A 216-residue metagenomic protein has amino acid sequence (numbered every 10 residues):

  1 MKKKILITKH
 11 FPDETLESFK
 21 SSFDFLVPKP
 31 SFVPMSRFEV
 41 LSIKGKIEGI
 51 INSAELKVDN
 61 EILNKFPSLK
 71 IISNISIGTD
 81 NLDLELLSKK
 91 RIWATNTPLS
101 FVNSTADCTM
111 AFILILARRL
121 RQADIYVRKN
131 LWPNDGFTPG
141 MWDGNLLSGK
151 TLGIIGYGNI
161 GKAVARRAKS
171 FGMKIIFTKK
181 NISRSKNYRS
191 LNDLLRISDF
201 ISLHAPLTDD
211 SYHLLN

Functional and structural regions predicted by a protein language model:
M1-T95, L194-R196: An N-terminal-biased, well-structured beta-alpha scaffold segment characteristic of Rossmann-like dinucleotide-binding
D24-F25, W93, I115, R119 (+1 more regions): Residue-level detector of anion-binding/catalytic polar loops
P30-M35, S53-A54, L131-P139, N181-Y188 (+1 more regions): Short gly/ser/thr-rich secondary-structure transition/capping motifs
E48, V58-I62, K174, K180-N216: Rossmann-like adenosine-cofactor binding region
W93-L99, Y188-L191: Short beta-strand elements at the ligand-binding edges of bilobed clamshell
P98-T151, A163-R166: Phosphate-binding beta-alpha-beta segment of Rossmann-like dinucleotide-binding domains, i.e., the NAD(P)
Y157-G158: Glycine-rich Rossmann-fold phosphate-binding loop(s) that bind the pyrophosphate of adenine dinucleotide cofactors
